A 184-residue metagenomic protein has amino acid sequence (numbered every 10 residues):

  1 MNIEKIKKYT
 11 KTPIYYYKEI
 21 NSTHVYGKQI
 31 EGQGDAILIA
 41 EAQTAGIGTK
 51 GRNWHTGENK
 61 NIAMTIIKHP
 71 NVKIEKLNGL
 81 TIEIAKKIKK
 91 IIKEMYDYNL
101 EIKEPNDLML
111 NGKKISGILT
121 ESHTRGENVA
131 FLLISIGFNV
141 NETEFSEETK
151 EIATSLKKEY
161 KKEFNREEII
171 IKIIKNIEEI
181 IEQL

Functional and structural regions predicted by a protein language model:
M1-M95, F164: N-terminal lobe of the biotin/lipoate ligase/transferase fold
Y9, V72-L100, L110-L184: Long, positively charged amphipathic alpha-helical accessory segments at protein N-termini or as interdomain linkers
K18, I102-E104: Short loop/edge segments at beta-strand edges and connector loops that shape dinucleotide/nucleotide cofactor-binding
